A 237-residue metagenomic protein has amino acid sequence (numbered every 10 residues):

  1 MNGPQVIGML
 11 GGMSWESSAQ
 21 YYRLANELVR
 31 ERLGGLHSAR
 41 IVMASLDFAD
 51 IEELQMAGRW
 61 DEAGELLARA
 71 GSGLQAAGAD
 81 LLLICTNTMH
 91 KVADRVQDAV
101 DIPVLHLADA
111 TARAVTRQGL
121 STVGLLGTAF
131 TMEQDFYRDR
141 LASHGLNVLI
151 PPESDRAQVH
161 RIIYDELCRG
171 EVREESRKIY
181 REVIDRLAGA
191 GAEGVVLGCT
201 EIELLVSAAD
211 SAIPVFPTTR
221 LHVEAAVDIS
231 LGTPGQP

Functional and structural regions predicted by a protein language model:
M1-P237: Non-catalytic structural scaffold of enzyme domains
